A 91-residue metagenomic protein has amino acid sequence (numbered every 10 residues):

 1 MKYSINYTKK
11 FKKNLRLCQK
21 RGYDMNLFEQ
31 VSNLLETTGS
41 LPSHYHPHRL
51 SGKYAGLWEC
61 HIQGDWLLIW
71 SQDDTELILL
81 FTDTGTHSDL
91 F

Functional and structural regions predicted by a protein language model:
K2-S4, K10-N26, Q30, S51 (+2 more regions): Enriched for short, Lys/Arg-rich terminal
L34-H61: A short, surface-exposed loop/turn module that caps and links secondary-structure elements
